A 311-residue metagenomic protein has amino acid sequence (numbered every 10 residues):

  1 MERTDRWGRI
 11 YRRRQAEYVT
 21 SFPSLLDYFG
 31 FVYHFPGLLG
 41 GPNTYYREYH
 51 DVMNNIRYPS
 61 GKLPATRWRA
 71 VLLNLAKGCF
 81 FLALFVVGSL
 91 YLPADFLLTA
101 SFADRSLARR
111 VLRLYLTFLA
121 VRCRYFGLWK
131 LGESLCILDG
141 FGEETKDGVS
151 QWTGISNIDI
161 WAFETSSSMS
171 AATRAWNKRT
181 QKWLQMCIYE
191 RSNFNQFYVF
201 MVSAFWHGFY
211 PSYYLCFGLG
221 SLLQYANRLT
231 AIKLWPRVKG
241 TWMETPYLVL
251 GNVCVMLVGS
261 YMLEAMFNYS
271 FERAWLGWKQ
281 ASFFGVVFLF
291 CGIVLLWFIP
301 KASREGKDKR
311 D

Functional and structural regions predicted by a protein language model:
M1-D311: Non-catalytic, membrane-anchoring transmembrane segments at the edges
